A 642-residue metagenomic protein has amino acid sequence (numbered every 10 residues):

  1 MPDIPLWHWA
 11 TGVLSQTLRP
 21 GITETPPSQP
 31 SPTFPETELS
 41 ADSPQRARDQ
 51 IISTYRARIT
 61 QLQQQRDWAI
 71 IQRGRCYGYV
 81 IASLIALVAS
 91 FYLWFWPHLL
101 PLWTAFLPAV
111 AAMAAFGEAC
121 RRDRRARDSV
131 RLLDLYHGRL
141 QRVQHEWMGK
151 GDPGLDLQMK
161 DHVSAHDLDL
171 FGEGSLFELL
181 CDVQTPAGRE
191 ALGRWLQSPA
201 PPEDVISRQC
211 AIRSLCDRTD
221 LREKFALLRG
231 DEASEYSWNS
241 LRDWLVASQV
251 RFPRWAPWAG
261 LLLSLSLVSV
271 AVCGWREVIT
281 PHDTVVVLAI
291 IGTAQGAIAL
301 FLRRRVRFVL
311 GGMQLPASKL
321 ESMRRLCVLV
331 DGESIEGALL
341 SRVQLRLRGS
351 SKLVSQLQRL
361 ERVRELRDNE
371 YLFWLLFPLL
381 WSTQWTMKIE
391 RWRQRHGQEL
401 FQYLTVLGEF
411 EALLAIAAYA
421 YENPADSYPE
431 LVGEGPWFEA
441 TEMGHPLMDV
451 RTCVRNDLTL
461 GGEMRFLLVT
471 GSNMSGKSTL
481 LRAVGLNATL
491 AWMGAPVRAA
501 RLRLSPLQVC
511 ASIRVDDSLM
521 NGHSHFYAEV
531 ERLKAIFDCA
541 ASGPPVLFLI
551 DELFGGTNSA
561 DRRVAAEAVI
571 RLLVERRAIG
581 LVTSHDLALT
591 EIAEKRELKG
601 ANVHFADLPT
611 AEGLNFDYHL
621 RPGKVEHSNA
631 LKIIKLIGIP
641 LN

Functional and structural regions predicted by a protein language model:
L6-L14, L18, E24, P32-S472 (+3 more regions): Alpha-helical coupling/stalk and coiled-coil linker elements that connect catalytic or binding modules and transmit
I298, I416, P424-N642: ATPase nucleotide-binding head domains, primarily ABC-like/P-loop NTPase cores
